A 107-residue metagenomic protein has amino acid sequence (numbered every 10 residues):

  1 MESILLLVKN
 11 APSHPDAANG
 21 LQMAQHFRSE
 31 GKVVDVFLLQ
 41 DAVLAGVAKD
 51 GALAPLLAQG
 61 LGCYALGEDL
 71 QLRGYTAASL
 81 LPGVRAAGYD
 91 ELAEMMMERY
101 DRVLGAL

Functional and structural regions predicted by a protein language model:
I4, V33-V34, C63: Hydrophobic anchor at the start of a short beta-strand that flanks the dinucleotide cofactor-binding loop
I4-A18, L39-A45: Short, glycine-rich nucleotide/cofactor-binding loops
D16-S29, V36: Histidine-anchored nucleotide/phosphate-binding helix
R28, L57-A58, M97: Anion (oxyanion) recognition and catalysis
F37, A42-P55: N-terminal beta-loop-helix "entrance" segment that forms/cooperates in small-molecule cofactor or anionic ligand
L38, A65, L104-A106: General beta-strand structural signal in soluble alpha/beta enzymes
G51-A77: A glycine-rich helix N-cap at a beta->alpha junction
Y75-A106: C-terminal structural segments of small proteins and small subunits
